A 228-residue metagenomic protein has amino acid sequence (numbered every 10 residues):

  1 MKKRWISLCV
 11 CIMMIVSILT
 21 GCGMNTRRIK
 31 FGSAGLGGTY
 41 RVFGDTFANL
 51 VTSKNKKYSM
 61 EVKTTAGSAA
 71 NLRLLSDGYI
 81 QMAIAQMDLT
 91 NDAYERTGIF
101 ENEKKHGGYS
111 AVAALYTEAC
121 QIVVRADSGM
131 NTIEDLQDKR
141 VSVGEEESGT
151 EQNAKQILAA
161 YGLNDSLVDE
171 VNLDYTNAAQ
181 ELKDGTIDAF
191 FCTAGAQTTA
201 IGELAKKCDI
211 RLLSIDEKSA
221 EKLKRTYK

Functional and structural regions predicted by a protein language model:
M1-I29: Short, low-complexity disordered leader/linker segments with a strong preference for bacterial N-terminal type II
T26-K54, Y58-S59, E118-D184: Bilobed "Venus flytrap"/periplasmic-binding protein-like clamshell domains and structurally analogous long
L36, I80, M87-T90, T117 (+4 more regions): Solvent-exposed coil/turn segments that connect beta secondary-structure elements in extracytoplasmic/periplasmic
A48-N49, E61-N102, T176-E181, Q197-A205 (+1 more regions): Pocket-flanking alpha-helical
K56-Y58, Y79-Q81, G107, D138-K139 (+1 more regions): Loop/turn elements at helix/coil->beta-strand transitions in domains of secreted/extracellular proteins
M87, G98, S128, D165-K228: Pocket-lining segment of extracytoplasmic ligand-binding domains
N102-L115, C120: A structural signal for short loop-to-beta-strand junctions that line the ligand-binding cleft of periplasmic/secreted
